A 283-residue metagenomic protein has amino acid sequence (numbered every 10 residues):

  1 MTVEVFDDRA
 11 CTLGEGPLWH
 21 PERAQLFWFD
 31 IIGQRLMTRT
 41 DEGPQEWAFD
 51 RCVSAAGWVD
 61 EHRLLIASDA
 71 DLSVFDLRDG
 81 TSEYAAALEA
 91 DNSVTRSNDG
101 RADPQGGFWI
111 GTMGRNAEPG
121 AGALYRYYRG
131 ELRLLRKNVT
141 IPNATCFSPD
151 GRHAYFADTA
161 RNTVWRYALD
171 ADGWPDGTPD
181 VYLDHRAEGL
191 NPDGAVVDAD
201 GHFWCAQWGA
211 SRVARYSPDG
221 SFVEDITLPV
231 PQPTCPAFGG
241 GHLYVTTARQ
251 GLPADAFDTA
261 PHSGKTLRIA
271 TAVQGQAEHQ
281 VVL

Functional and structural regions predicted by a protein language model:
V3-D8, E42-A48, E83-A90, E131-K137 (+2 more regions): A short beta-strand motif characteristic of beta-propeller blades
R9-R23, D50-S68, D91-G107, R136-A154 (+3 more regions): Beta-rich, blade/repeat-based domains predominating in secreted/periplasmic proteins but also intracellular
H20-P21, L26-I32, L65-A70, F108-E118 (+3 more regions): Conserved beta-strand positions in repeat-built beta-propeller and related beta-rich domains
R35-M37, D71-S73, G122-Y125, T163-W165 (+2 more regions): A short loop-to-beta-strand structural motif that recurs across blades of beta-propeller domains
D60-H62, L77, Y125-E131, A214-E224 (+3 more regions): Flexible "stalk/tail and boundary" regions
T81-L135: Hydrophobic alpha-helical segments and helix pairs
Y167-W174, T271-G275: Short loop/turn segments immediately following beta-strands, especially the blade-tip and inter-blade linker loops
F238-L283: Blade-level signature of beta-propeller repeat domains, shared across WD40, Kelch, NHL, RCC1 and BNR/Asp-box propellers
